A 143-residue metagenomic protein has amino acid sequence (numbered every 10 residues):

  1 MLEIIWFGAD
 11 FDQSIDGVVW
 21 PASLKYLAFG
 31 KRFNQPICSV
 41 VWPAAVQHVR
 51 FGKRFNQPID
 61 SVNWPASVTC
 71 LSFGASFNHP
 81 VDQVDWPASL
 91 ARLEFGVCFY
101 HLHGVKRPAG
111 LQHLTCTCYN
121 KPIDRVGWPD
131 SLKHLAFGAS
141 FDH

Functional and structural regions predicted by a protein language model:
M1-E3, W20-Y26, W42-H48, W64-C70 (+3 more regions): Leucine-rich repeat
I4-Q13, A28-Q35, R50-Q57, S72-H79 (+3 more regions): Concave beta-strand-loop units of leucine-rich repeat
Q13-W20, Q35-W42, Q57-W64, H79-W86 (+2 more regions): Short, T/G/N/S-enriched strand-turn elements that build extracellular solenoid repeat scaffolds
